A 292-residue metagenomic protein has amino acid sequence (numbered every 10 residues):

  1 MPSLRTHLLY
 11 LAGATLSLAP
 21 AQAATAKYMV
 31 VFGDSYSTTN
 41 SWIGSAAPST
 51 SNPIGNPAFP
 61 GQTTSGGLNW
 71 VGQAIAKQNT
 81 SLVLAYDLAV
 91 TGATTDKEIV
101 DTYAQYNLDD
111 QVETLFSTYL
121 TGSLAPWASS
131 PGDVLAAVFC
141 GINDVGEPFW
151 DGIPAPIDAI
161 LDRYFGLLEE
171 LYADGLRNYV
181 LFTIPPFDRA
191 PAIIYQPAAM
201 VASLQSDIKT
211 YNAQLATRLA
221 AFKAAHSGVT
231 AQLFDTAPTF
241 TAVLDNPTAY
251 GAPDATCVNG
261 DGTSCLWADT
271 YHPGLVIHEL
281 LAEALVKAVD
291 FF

Functional and structural regions predicted by a protein language model:
P2-T6, Y10-F292: Conserved active-site regions of diverse hydrolases
